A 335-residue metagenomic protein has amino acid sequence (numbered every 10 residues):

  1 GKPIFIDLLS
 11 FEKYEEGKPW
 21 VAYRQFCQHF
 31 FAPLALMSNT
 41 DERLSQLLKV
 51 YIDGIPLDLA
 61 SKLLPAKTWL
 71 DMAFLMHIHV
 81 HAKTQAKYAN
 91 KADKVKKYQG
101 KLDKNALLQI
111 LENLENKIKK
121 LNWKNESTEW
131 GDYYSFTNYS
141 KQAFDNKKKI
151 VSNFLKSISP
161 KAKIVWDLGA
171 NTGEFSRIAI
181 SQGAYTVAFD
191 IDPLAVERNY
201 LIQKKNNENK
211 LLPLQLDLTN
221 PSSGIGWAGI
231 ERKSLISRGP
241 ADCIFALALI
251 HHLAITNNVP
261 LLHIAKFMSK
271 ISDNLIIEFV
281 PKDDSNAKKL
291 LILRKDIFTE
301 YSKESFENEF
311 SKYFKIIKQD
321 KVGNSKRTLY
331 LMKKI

Functional and structural regions predicted by a protein language model:
K2-T40: Catalytic activation segment of kinase domains across protein kinase-like and atypical kinase folds
K161-N171: Conserved class I S-adenosyl-L-methionine
T172-A184: Conserved SAM-binding loop of SAM-dependent methyltransferases across substrates and taxa, primarily the Class I
Y185-D190: Conserved SAM-binding motif I beta-strand of class I
Y200-R238: S-adenosyl-L-methionine
F245: A conserved beta-strand element that flanks and buttresses the S-adenosyl-L-methionine
H252-M268: A short, conserved alpha-helix within the catalytic core of class I
F267-K282: Conserved beta-strand signature within the Rossmann-like core of class I S-adenosyl-L-methionine
